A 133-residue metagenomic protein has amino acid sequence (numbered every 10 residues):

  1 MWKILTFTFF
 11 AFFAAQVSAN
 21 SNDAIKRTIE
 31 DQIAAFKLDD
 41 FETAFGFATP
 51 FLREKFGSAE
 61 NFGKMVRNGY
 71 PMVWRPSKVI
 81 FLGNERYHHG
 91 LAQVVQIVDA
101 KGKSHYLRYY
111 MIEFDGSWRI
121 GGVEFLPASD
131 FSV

Functional and structural regions predicted by a protein language model:
M1-T8: Sec-dependent signal peptide recognition, specifically the positively charged N-region followed immediately by
A14-Q16: N-terminal signal peptide c-region/cleavage motif recognized by signal peptidases
D23-R27, D31, F41-H88: Short solvent-exposed beta->alpha transition segments
G83-V133: Exposed beta-sheet edge and beta->alpha loop/turn motif
